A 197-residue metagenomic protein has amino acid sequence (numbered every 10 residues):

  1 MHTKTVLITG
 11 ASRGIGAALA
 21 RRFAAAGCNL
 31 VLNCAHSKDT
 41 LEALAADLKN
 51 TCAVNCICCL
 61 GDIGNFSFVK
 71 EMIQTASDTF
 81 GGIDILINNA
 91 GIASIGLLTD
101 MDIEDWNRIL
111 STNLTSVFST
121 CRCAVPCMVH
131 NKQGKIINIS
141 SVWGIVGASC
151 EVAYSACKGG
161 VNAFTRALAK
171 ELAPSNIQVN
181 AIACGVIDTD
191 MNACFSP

Functional and structural regions predicted by a protein language model:
S12-R13: Conserved glycine-rich cofactor-binding loop
A26-A43: Conserved glycine-rich Rossmann-like NAD(P)H-binding loop of the short-chain dehydrogenase/reductase
K38, L60-M72, I103: The beta1-alpha1 cofactor-binding region of Rossmann-like NAD(H)/NADP(H)-dependent oxidoreductases
L97-L98, D105-L110, I136: Substrate-binding pocket helix/loop in short-chain dehydrogenase/reductase
C121, C157, T165: Active-site helix of classical SDR
P126, K170-P174: Alpha-helical segment proximal to the catalytic Tyr-Lys
S141: Residue(s) in the substrate-gating loop at a strand-loop-helix junction that position the organic substrate next
